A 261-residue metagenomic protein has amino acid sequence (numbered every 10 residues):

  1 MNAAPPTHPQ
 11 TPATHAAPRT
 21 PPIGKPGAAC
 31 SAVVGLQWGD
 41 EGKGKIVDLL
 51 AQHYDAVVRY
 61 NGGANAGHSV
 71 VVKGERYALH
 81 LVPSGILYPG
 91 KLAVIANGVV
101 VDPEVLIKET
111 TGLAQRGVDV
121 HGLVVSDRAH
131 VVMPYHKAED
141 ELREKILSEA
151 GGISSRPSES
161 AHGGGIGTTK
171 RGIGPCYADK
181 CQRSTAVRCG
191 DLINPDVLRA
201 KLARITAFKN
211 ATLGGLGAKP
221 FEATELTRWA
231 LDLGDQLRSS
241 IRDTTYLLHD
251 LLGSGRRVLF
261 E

Functional and structural regions predicted by a protein language model:
N2-E261: Non-transmembrane, aqueous-exposed alpha-helical and coiled segments at domain scale
